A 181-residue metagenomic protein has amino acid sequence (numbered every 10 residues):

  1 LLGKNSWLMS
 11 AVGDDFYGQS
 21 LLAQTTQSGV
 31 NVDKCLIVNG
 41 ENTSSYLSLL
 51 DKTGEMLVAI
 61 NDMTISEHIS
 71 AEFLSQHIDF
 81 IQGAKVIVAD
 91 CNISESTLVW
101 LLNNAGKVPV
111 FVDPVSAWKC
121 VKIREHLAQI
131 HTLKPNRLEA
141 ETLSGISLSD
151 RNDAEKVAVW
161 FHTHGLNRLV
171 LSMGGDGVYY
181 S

Functional and structural regions predicted by a protein language model:
L1, L102: Histidine-anchored nucleotide/phosphate-binding helix
L2-K85: Conserved N-terminal subdomain of the carbohydrate kinase-like
S10, A89-C91, V112: Glycine- and other small-residue-rich loops at beta-strand/loop junctions that grip anionic moieties
F16-Q19, S96, W118-V121: Short, charged/polar "capping" segments at the starts of alpha-helices and the immediately preceding loops
L21, V99-L101: Aromatic/hydrophobic pocket-lining residues that form π-stacking "cages" and hydrophobic walls in ligand
K85-V86, T132: Structural motif
N92-V99: Active-site-adjacent beta->alpha loops and helix N-cap segments on the catalytic face of soluble alpha/beta enzymes
V99, G106-S181: Conserved phosphate/ATP/ADP-binding segment of small-molecule kinases
